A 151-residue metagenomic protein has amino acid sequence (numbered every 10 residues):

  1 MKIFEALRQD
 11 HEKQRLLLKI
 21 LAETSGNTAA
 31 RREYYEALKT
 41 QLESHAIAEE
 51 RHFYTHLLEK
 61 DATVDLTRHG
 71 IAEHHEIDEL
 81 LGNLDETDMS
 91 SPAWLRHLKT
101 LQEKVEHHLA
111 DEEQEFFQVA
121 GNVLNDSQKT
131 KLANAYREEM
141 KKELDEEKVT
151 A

Functional and structural regions predicted by a protein language model:
M1-A151: Small-residue-biased structural context
